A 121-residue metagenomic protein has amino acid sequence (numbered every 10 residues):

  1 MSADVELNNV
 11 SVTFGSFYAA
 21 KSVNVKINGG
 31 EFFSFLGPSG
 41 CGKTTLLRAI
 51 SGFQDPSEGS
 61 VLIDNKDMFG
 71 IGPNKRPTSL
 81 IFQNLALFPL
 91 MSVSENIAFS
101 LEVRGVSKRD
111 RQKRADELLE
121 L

Functional and structural regions predicted by a protein language model:
L36-P38: The feature captures the beta-strand-to-loop junction immediately N-terminal to the Walker
S51: Helix-to-loop junction immediately C-terminal to a conserved catalytic motif
S57-D67: ABC nucleotide-binding domain "signature motif"
N65-F69, E102-L121: Conserved ABC ATPase "signature" region
M91-F99: Short coil-to-helix segment of the ABC ATPase nucleotide-binding domain corresponding to the Q-loop/switch region
